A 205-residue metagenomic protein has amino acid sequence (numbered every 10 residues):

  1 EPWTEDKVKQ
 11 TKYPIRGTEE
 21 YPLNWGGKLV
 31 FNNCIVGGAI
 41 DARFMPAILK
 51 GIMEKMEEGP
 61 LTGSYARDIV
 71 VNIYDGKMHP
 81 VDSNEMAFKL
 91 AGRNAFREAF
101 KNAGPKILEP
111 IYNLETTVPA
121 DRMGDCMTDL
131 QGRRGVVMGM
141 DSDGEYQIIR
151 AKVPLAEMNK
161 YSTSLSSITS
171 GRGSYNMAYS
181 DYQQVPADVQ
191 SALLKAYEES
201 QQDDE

Functional and structural regions predicted by a protein language model:
E1-E205: Accessory interaction regions appended to the cores of large information-processing enzymes
